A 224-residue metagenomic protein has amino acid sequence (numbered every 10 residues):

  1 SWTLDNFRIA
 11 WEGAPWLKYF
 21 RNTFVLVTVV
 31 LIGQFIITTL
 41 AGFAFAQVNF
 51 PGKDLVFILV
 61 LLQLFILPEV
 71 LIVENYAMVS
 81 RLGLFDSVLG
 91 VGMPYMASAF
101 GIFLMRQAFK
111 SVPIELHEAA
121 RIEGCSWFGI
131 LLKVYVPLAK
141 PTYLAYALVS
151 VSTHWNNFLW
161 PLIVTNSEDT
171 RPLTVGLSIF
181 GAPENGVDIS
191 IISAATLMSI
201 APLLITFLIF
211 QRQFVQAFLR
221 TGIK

Functional and structural regions predicted by a protein language model:
S1-K224: A structural signal for multi-pass alpha-helical bundles of membrane permease subunits that mediate small-molecule
